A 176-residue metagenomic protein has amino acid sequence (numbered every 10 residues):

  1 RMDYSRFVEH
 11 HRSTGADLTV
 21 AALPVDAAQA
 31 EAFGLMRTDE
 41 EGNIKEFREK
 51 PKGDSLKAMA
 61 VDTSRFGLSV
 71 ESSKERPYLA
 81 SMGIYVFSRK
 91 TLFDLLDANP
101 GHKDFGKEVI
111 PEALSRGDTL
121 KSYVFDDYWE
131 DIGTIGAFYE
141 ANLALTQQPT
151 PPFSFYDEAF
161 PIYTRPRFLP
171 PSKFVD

Functional and structural regions predicted by a protein language model:
M2-V86: Conserved core of the sugar-phosphate nucleotidyltransferase
R65-E75, F87-D176: Left-handed beta-helix
